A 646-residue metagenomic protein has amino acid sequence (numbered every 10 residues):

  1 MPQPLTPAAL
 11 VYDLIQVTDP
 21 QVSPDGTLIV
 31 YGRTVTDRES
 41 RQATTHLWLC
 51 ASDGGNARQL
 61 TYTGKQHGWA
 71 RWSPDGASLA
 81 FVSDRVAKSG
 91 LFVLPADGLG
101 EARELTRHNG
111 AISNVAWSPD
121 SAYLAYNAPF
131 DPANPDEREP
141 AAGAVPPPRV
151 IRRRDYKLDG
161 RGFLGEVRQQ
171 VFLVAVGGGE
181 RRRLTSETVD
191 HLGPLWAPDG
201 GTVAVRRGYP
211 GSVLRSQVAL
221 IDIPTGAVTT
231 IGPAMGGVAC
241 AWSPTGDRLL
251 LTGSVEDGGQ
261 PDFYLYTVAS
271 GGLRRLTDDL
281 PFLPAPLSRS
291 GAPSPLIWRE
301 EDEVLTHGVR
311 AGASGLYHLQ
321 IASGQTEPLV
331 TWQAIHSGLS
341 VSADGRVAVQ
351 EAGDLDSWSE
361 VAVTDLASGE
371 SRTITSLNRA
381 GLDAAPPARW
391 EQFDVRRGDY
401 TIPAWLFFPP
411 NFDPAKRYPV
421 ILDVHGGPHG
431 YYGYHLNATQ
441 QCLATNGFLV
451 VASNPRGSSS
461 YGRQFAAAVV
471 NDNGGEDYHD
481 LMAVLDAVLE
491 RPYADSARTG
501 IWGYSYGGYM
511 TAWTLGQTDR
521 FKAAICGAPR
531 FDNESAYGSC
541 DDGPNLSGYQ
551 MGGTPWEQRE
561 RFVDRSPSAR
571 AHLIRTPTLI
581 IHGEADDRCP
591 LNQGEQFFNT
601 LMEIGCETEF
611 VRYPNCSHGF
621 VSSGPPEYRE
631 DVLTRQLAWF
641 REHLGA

Functional and structural regions predicted by a protein language model:
D19-Q21, A125-N127, N134, P148-I151 (+7 more regions): Non-catalytic accessory segments flanking enzyme active sites
P24-D25, P74-D75, P119-D120, P198-D199 (+3 more regions): Residue-level detector of Asp-centered blade-edge/turn motifs that repeat once per structural unit in beta-propeller
I29, G76-L79, L124, G200-V203 (+3 more regions): Hydrophobic beta-strand positions that form the internal "hydrophobic ladder" of WD40/Gbeta-like beta-propeller blades
R33-H46, T61-H67, A80-F92, R107-S113 (+10 more regions): A flexible loop/linker signature enriched in serine peptidases of the S9 family
A51-G55, P95-G98, A175-G179, D222-G226 (+3 more regions): Short loop/turn segments that connect beta-strands within beta-propeller blades
R274-P293, L377-A388: Surface-exposed loop and turn segments in beta-propeller and other repeat-based domains that flank or scaffold
L377-A497, Y504, A536-G538, N545: Cap/lid segment of the alpha/beta-hydrolase catalytic domain
P455-A646: Active-site-proximal cap/loop segments of hydrolase catalytic domains
